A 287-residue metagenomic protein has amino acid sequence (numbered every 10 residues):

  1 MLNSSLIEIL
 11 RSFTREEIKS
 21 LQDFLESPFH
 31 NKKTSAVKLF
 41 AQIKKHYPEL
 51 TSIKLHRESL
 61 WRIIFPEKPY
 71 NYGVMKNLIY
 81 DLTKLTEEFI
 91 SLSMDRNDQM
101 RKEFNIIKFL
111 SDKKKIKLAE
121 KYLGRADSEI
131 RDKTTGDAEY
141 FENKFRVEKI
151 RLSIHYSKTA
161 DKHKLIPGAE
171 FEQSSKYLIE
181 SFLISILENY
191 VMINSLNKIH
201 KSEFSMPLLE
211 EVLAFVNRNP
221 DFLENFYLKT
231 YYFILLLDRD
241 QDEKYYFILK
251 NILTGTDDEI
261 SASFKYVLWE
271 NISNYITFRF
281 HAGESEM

Functional and structural regions predicted by a protein language model:
M1-M287: Extended alpha-helical scaffold regions
